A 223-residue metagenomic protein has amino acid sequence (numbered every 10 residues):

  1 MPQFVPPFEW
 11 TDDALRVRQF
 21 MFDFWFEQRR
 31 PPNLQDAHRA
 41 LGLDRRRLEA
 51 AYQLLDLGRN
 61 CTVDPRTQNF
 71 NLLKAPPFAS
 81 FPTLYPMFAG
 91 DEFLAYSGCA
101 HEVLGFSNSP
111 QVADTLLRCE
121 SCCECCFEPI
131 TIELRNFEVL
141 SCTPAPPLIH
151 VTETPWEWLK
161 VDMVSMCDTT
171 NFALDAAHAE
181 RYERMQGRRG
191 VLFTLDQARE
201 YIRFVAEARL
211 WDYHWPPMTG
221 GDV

Functional and structural regions predicted by a protein language model:
M1-F20: Short alpha-helical segments that sit at the start of domains
F8-A14, P65-G90: Short, cationic-aromatic polyanion-contact patches
R16-R30: Short helix->loop/beta-hairpin flanking segments within DNA-binding domains
E27-A40: Short acidic, hydrophobic short linear motifs in intrinsically disordered regions
G42-L57: Short amphipathic alpha-helical interaction segments
D56-Q68: A short, conserved structural fragment
Y85-G105, S109-L117, C125-V223: Long, low-complexity, charge-rich intrinsically disordered regions
C122: The −1 position to Zn-ligating cysteines in a subset of zinc-ribbon hairpins
